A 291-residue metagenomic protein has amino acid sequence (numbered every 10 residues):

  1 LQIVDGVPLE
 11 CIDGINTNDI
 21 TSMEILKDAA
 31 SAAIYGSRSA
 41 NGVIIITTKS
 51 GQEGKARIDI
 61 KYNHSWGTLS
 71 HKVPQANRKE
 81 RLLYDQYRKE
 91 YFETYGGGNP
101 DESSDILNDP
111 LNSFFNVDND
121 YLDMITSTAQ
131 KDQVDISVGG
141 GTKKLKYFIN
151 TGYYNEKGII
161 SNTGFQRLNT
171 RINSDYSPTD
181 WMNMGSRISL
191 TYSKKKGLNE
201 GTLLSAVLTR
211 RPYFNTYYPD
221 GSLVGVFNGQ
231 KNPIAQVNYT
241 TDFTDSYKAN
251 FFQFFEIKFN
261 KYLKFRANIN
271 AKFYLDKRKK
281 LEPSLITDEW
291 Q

Functional and structural regions predicted by a protein language model:
D5-A33: Short acidic/polar hinge/loop motifs at secondary-structure boundaries that mediate gating or recognition
L9-C11, A29-I34, G51-G54, W66-L69 (+2 more regions): Short beta-strands and strand-coil junctions in structured, solvent-facing domains, enriched
A33, S39-Y62, V134-I136: N-terminal periplasmic accessory domains that precede and gate Gram-negative outer-membrane beta-barrel machines
G36-S37, T126-Q130, G139, N162-Q166 (+1 more regions): Short sequence motifs at beta-strands and strand-loop junctions characteristic of Gram-negative outer-membrane
T48, I60, I136-G140, T170-Y176 (+1 more regions): Residues on the lipid-exposed face of transmembrane beta-strands in outer-membrane beta-barrel proteins
E53, K131, T142-K143, S177-W181 (+1 more regions): Outer-membrane beta-barrel channels and translocator barrels
E53-D118, I159-T163, N169, N173-N250 (+2 more regions): Surface-exposed loop/interface segments of Gram-negative outer-membrane beta-barrel transport/assembly proteins
L111-G139, K143, T287-Q291: Outer-membrane beta-barrel transmembrane domain signature of Gram-negative proteins, especially the mid-to-C-terminal
